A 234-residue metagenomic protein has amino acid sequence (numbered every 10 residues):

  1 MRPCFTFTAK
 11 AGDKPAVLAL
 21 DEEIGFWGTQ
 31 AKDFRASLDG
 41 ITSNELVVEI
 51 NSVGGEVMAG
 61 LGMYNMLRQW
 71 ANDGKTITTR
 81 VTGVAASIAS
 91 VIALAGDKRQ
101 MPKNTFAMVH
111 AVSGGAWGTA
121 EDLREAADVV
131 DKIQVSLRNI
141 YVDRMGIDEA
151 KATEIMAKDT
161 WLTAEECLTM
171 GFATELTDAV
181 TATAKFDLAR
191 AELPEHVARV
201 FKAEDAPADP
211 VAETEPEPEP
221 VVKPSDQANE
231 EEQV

Functional and structural regions predicted by a protein language model:
M1-I88, A95-V234: N-terminal organellar transit peptides
